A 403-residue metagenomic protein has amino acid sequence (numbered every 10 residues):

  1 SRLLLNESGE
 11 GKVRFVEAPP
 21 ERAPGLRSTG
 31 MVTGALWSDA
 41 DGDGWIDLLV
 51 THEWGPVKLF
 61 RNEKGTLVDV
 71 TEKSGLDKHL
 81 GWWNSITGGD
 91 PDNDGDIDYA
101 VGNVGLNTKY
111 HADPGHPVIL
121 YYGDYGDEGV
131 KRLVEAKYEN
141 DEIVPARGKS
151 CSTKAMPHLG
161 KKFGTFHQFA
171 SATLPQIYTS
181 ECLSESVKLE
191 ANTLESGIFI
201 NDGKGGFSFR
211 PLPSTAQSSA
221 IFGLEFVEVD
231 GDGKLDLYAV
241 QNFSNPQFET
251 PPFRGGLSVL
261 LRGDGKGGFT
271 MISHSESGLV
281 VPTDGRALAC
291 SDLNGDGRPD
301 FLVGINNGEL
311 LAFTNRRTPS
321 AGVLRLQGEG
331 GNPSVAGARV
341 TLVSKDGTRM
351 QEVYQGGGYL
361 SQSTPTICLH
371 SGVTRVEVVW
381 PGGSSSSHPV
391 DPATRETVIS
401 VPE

Functional and structural regions predicted by a protein language model:
S1-W37: Solenoidal tandem-repeat scaffolds enriched in leucines and small polar residues
L4, F15-V16, A40, F60 (+6 more regions): Conserved hydrophobic/aromatic "anchor" residues that stabilize well-ordered secondary structure elements
L5, V32-G42, W83-N93, G102 (+4 more regions): Beta-propeller blade termini
P20-L26, K73-D77, A136-K161, G197 (+2 more regions): Surface-exposed loop and turn segments in beta-propeller and other repeat-based domains that flank or scaffold
G42-T51, N93-G102, G231-V240, G295-G304: Acidic/hydrophobic-patterned starts of short beta strands in beta-sheet-rich repeat architectures
T66, L106-I119, D127-E128, E135-Y138 (+3 more regions): Gly/Ser/Thr/Pro-enriched helix-cap/hinge segments flanking short amphipathic alpha-helices
D69-Y121: Conserved, well-structured beta-alpha core segment at the onset of a catalytic domain
